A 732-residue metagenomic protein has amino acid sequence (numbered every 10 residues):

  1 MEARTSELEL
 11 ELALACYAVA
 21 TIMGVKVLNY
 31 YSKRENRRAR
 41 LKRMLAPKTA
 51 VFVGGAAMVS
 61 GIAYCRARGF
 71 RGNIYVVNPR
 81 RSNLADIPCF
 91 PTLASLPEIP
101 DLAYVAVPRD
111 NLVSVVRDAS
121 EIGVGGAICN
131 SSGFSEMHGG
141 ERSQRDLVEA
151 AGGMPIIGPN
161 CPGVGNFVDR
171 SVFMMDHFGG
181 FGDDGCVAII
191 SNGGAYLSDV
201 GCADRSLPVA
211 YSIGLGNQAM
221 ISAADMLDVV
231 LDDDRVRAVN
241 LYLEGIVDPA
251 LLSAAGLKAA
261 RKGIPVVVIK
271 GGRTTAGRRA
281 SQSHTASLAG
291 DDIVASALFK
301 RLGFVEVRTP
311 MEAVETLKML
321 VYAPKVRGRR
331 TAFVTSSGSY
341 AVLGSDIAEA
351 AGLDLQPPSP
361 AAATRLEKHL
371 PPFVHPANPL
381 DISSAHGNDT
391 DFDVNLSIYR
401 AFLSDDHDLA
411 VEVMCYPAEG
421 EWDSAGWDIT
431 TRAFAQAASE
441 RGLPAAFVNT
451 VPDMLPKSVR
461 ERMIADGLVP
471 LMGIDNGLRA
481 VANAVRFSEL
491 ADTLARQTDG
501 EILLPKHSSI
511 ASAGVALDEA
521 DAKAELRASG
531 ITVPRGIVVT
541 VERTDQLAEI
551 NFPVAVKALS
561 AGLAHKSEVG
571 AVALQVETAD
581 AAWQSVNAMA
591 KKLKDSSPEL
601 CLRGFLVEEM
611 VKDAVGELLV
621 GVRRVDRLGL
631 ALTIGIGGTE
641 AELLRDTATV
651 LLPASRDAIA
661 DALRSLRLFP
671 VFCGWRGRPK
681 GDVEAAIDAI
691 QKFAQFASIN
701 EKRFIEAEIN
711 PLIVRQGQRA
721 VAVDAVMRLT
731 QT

Functional and structural regions predicted by a protein language model:
V19-R71, V76-N78, G616: Hydrophobic, well-ordered beta-alpha structural blocks that scaffold small-molecule cofactor pockets
S95, D110-S132: Rossmann-fold NAD(P) dinucleotide-binding segment
G133-G152: Rossmann-fold NAD(P)-binding glycine/threonine-rich loop
F178-D232, R278-A280, K300, R327-W422: Short glycine-cluster motifs
G256-G277, Q282, M472-T498, V721-V723 (+1 more regions): Terminal amphipathic helices with adjacent charged low-complexity linkers/tails
A289-G290, E306, A425-I429, A433 (+6 more regions): ATP-dependent carboxylate activation and anion-phosphoryl transfer catalytic cores that bind Mg-ATP to form
G303-T309, S508-P553, A558-L559: A conserved helix-loop-beta module that forms one wall/lid of the active-site cleft in ATP-utilizing catalytic domains
K325-I347, A516-L517, V538-G562, A579-A654 (+1 more regions): Phosphate-binding site of ATP-dependent enzymes
